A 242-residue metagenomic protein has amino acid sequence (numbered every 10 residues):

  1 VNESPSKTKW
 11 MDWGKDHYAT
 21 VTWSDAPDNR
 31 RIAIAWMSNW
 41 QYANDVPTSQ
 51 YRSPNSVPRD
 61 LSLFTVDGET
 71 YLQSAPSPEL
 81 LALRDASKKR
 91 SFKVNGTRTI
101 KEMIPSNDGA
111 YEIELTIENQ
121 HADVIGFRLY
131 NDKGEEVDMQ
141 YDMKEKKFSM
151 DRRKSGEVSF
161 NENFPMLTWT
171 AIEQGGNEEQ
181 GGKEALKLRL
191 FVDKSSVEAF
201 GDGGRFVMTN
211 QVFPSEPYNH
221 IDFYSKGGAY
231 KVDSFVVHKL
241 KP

Functional and structural regions predicted by a protein language model:
N2, K7-P242: Beta-rich accessory regions
